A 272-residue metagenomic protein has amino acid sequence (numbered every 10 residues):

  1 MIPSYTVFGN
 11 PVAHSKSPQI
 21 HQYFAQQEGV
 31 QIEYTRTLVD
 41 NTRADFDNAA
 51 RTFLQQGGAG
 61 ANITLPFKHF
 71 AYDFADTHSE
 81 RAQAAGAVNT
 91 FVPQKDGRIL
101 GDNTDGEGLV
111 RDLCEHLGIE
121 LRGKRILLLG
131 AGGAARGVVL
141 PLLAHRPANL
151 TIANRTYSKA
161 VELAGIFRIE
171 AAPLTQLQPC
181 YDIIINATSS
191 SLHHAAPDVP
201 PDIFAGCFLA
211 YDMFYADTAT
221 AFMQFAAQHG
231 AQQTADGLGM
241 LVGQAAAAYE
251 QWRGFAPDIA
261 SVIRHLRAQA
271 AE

Functional and structural regions predicted by a protein language model:
I2-L117: Phosphate/diphosphate ligand-binding glycine-rich loop within oxidoreductases
G9, N103-G106, L113, L117 (+2 more regions): Glycine-rich adenosine-cofactor-binding loop
V12-H14, Y157-S158, D217: Helix N-cap at the beta1-alpha1 junction of Rossmann-like dinucleotide-binding domains, i.e., the first residues
F24-T37, R111-L128, C180-D182, P201-Y211 (+1 more regions): Mobile, glycine- and charge-enriched loop segments and immediately flanking short secondary-structure elements within
L65-F70, G132-A134, S189-L192, A216: Short glycine-rich anion-binding loops that position phosphate/pyrophosphate groups of nucleotides and phosphorylated
G123, M213-E272: Adenosine-phosphate binding glycine-rich loop
H145-F167: NAD(P)-binding Rossmann-fold cofactor-contacting core
I166-T234, G239: Rossmann-like adenosine-cofactor binding region
